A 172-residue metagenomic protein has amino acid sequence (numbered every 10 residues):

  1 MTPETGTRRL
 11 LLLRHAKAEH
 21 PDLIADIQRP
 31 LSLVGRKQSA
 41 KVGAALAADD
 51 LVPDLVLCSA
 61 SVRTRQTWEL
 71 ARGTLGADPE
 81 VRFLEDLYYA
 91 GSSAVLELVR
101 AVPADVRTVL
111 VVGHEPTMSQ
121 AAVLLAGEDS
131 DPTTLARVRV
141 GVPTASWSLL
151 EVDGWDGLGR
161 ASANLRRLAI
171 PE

Functional and structural regions predicted by a protein language model:
T2-A90, A94, G127-P132: Active-site-proximal alpha-helix that buttresses catalytic centers in soluble enzyme cores
L10, T108-L110, W147: Residue-level preference for the first positions of well-ordered beta-strands
A45, L98-A101: CheY-like receiver
S61-R65, E115-P116, T144: Alpha-helix N-cap/helix-start capping motif
R100-V111, L158-N164: A polyampholytic, Gly/Pro-enriched intrinsically disordered region
R107-E128: A glycine-rich beta-strand to alpha-helix segment that forms a phosphate/ribose-binding loop at ligand/cofactor sites
A126-N164, P171: Domain-level recognition of soluble alpha/beta enzyme cores, biased toward histidine phosphatases/phosphomutases
